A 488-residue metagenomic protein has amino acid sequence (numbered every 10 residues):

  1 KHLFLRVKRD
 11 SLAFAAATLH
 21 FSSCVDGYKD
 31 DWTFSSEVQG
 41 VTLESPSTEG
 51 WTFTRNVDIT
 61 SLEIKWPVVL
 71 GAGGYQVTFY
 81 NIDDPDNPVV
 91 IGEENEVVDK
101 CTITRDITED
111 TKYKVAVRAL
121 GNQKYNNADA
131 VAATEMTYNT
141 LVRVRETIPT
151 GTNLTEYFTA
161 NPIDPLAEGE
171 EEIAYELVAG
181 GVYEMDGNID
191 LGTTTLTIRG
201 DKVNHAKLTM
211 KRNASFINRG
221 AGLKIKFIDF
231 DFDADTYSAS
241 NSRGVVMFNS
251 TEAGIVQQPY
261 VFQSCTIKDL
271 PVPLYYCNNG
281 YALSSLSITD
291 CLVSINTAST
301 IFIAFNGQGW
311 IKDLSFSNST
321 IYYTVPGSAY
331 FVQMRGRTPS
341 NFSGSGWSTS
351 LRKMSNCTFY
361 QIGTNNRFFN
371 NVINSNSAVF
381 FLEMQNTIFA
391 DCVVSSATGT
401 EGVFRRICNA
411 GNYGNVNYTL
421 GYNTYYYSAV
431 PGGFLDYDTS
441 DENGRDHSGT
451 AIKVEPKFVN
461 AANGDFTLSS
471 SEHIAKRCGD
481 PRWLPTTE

Functional and structural regions predicted by a protein language model:
K1, V7, L12-V57: Bacterial Sec-dependent N-terminal signal peptides
V25-S35, G121-L141: Extracellular fibronectin type III
R105-Y125: Beta-strand-rich modules
K124, D186-G187, M210-A214, D233-V245 (+7 more regions): Short glycine/acidic-rich loop motifs that flank beta-strands on beta-rich extracellular proteins
T150-T155, E168-L196, V203-R212: N-terminal extracellular ligand-recognition/capping segment immediately after the signal peptide
E184-T197, L208-V256, C277-G280: Extracellular beta-strand-rich solenoid/capping regions of secreted or surface-exposed proteins that bind or remodel
A221-A234, V256-P271, L283-S299, W310-G327 (+4 more regions): Right-handed parallel beta-helix
D446-E488: C-terminal accessory segments
